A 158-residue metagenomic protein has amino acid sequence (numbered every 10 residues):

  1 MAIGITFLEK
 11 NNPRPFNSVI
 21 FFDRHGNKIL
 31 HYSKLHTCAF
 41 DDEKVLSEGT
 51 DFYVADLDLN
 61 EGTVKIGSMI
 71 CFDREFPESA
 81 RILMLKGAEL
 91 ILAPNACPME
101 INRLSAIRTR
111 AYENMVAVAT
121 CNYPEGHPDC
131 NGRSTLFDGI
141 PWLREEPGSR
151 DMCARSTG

Functional and structural regions predicted by a protein language model:
A2, R74-T157: CN hydrolase (nitrilase-like) catalytic-core segments centered on the catalytic cysteine and neighboring Lys/Glu
I3-F7: Recurrent small/Gly-Pro-centered beta-turn motifs in extracellular repeat architectures
E9-K86, N95, M99-T109, V116 (+1 more regions): Active-site catalytic loop in hydrolytic enzyme cores
